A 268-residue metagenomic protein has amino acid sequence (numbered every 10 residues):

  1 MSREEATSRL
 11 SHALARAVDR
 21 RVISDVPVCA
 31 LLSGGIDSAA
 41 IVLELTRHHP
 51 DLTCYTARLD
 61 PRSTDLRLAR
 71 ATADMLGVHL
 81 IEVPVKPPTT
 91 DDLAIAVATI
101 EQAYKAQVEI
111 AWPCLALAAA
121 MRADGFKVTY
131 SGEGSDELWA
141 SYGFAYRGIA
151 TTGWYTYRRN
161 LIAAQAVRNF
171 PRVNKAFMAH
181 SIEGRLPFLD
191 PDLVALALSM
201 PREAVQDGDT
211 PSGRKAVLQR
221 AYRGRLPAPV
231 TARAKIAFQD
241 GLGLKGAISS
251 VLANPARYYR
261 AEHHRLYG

Functional and structural regions predicted by a protein language model:
M1-R225, F238-V251, R265: ATP-dependent adenylate-handling active sites, centered on carboxylate activation for C-N bond formation
R220-A221, Y258-R260: Short alpha-helical linear motifs
A228-A234: A short alpha-helix-loop-beta-strand transition element characteristic of N-terminal alpha/beta dinucleotide-binding
V251-Y258: Non-catalytic structural connector segments
Y259-E262, L266-Y267: Helical subdomain adjoining the active site within ATP-dependent kinase catalytic cores
